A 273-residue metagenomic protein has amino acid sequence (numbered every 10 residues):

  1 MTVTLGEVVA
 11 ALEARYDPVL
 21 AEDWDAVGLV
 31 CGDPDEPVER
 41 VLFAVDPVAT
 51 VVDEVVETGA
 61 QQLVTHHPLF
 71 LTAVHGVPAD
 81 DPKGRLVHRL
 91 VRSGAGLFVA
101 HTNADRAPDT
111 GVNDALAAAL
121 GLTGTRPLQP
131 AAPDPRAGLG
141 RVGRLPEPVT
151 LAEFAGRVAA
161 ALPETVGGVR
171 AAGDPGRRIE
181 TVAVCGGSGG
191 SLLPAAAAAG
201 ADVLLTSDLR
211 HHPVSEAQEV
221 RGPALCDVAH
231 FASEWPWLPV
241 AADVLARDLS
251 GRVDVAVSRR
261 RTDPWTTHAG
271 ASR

Functional and structural regions predicted by a protein language model:
M1-R273: Hydrophobic structural segments
